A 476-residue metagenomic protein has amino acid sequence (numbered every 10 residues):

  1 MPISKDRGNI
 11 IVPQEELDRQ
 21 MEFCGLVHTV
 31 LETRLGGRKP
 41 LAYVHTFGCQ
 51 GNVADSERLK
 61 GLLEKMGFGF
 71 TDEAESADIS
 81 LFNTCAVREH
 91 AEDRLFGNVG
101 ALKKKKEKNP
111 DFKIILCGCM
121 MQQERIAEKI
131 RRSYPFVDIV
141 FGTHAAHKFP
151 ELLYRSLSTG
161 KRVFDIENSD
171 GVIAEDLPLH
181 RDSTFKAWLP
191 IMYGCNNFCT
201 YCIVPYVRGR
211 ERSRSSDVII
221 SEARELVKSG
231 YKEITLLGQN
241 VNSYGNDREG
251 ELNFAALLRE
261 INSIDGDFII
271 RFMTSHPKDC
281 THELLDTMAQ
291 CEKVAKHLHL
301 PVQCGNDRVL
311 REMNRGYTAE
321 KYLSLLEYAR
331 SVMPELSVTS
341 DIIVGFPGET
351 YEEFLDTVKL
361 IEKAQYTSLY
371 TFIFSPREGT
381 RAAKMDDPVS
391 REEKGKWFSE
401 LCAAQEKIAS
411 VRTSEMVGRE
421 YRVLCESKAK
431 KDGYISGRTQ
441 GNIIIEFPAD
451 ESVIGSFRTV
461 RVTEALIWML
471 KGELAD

Functional and structural regions predicted by a protein language model:
M1-R7, V27, K384-D476: Terminal RNA-binding accessory module
M1-Y244, E283, L298, E320-S331 (+3 more regions): Proteins enriched for Cys/Gly/acidic motifs involved in redox and nucleic-acid/cofactor modification
D111-L116, R125, K228-Y351, E362: Conserved SAM/AdoMet-binding glycine-rich loop
R132-Y134, S156-T159, L252-F254, M288-A289 (+1 more regions): Short, hinge-like loop/turn segments at secondary-structure boundaries
H147, N197, N242, D307-R308 (+2 more regions): Glycine-centered loop/turn positions within well-structured domains that cap or flank conserved ligand/cofactor-binding
D182-F185, C195-N197, V294, C304 (+5 more regions): Short flexible coil/turn linkers enriched for glycine and charged/polar residues that connect secondary-structure
C199, I219, L236, F272 (+7 more regions): Conserved, mostly hydrophobic/aromatic
K296, R308-L424, I435, S456: A structural motif corresponding to the C-terminal lobe/cap of the Radical SAM core domain
